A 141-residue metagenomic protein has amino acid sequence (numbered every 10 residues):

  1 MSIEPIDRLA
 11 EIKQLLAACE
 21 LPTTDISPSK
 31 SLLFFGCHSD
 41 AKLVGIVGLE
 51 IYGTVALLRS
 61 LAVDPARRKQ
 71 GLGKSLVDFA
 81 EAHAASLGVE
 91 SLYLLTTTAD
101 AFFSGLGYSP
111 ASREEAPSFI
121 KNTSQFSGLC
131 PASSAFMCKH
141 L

Functional and structural regions predicted by a protein language model:
M1-D25, H38, S134-F136, H140: Short amphipathic alpha-helix that is part of the acyltransferase structural core
R8, T54, T98-A99: A generic "binding-loop/recognition-motif" signal
S29-S31: Short, small/polar residue-rich loop motifs at catalytic or cofactor-binding pockets
G36, K42-E50, V55-A62: Conserved beta-strand in the GNAT
V63, K69-A82, L94: Conserved acetyl-CoA-binding loop-helix of GNAT-fold acetyltransferases
A82-T98: Conserved GNAT acetyl-CoA-binding A-motif
T97-T123: Conserved active-site alpha-helix within GNAT-family acetyltransferase domains
A116-L141: C-terminal "cap" of GNAT-fold acetyltransferases
